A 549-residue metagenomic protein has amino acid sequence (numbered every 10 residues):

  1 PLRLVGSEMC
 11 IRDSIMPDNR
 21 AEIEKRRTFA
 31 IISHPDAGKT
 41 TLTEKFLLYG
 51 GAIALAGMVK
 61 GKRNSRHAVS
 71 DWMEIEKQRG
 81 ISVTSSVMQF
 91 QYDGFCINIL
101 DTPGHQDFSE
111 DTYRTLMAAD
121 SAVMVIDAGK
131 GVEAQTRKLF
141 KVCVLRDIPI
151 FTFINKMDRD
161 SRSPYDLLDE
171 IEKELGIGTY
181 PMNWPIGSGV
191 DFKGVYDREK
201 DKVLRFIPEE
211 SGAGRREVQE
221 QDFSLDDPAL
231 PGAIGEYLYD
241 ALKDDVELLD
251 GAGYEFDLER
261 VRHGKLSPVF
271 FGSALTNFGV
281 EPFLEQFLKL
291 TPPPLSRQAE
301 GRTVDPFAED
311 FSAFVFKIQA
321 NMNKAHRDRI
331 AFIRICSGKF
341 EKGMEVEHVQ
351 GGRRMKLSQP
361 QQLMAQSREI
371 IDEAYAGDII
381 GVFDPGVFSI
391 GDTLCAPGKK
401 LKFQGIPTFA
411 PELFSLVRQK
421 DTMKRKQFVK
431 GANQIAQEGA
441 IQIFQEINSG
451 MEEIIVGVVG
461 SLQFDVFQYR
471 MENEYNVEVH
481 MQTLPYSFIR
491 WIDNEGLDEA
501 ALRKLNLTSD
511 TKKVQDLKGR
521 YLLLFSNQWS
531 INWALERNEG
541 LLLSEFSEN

Functional and structural regions predicted by a protein language model:
P1-D13: Single conserved hydrophobic/aromatic residue that forms the stacking wall/gate of nucleotide- or nucleobase-binding
R12-N549: Structural and coupling elements of P-loop NTPases
